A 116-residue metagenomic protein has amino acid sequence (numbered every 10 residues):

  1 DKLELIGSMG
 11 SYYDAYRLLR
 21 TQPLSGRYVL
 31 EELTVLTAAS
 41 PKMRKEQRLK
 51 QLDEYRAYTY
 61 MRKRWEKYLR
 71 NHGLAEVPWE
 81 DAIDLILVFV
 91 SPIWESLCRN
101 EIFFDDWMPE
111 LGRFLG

Functional and structural regions predicted by a protein language model:
D1-G116: Structured mid-to-C-terminal alpha-helical surface segments
